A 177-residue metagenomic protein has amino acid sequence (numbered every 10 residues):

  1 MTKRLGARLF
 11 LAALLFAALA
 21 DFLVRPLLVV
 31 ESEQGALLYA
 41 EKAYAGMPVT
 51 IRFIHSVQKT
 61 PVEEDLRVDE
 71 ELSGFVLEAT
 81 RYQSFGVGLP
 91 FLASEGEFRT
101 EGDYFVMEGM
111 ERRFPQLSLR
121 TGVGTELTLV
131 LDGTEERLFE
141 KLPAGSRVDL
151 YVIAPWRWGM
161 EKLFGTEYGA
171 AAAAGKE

Functional and structural regions predicted by a protein language model:
M1-L5: Positively charged n-region of N-terminal signal peptides that target proteins for export
A7-L23: Hydrophobic membrane-insertion alpha-helices, especially the h-region of bacterial N-terminal signal peptides
A18-Q34: Aromatic-capped interface at the extracytoplasmic side of an N-terminal signal-anchor transmembrane helix
L27, P48, G74, Y104 (+1 more regions): A residue-level signal for beta-strand positions that form part of recognition/binding surfaces within mature
E31-Y82: N-terminal secretory signal peptides
L77, G88-E177: Mature, soluble, non-transmembrane domains
F85: Covalent nucleotidyltransferase core used to form phosphodiester bonds in nucleic acids
